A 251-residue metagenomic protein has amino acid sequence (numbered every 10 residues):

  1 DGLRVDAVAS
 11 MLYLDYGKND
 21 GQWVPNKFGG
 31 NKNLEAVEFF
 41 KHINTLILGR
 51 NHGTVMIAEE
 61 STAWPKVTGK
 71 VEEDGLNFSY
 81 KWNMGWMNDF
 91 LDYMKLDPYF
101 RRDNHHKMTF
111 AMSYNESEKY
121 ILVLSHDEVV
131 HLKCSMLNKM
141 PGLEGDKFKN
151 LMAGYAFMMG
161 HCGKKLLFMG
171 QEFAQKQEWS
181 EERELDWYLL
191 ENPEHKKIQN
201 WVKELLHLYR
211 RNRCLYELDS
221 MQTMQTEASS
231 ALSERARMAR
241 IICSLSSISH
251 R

Functional and structural regions predicted by a protein language model:
D1, F39, I43, G154 (+1 more regions): Alpha-helical packing segments of well-folded alpha/beta enzyme cores
G2-L14, F168-F173: Short acidic/histidine-rich active-site segments
N19-E181, L189, R210-Y216, S220 (+1 more regions): Conserved alpha/beta catalytic core and glycan-binding cleft of carbohydrate-active enzymes
L185: Active-site beta-strand/loop architecture of penicillin-binding DD-peptidases
P193-D219: Catalytic cores of secreted or luminal carbohydrate-active enzymes
